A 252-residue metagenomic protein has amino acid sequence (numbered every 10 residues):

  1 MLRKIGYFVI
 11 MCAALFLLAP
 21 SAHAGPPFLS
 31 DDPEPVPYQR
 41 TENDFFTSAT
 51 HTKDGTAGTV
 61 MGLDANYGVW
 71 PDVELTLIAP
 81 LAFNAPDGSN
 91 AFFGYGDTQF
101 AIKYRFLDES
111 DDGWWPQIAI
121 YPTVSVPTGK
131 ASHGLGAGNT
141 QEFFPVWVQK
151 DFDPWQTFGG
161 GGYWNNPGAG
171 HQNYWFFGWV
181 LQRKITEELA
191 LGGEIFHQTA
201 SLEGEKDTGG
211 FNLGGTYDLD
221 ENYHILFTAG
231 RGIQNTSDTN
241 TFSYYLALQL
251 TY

Functional and structural regions predicted by a protein language model:
M1-V9: Bacterial N-terminal signal peptides that target proteins for export
F8-L17: Bacterial N-terminal signal peptides
P20: Active-site microenvironments that recognize anionic phosphate/pyrophosphate groups
H23-Y252: Transmembrane beta-barrel domains of Gram-negative outer membranes and organellar outer membranes
